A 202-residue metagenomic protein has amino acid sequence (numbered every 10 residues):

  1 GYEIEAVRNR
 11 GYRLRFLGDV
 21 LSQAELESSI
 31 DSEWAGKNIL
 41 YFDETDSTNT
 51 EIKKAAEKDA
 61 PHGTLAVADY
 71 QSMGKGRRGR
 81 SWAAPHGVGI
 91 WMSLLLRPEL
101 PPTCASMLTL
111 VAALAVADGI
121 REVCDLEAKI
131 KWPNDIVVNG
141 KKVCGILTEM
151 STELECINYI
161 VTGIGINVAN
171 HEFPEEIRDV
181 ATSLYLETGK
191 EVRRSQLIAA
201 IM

Functional and structural regions predicted by a protein language model:
Y2-R121: N-terminal lobe of the biotin/lipoate ligase/transferase fold
H62, D69-S72, R80-V88, S93-M202: Catalytic beta-strand/loop module used to bind and position nucleotide/cofactor moieties in cofactor-attachment
